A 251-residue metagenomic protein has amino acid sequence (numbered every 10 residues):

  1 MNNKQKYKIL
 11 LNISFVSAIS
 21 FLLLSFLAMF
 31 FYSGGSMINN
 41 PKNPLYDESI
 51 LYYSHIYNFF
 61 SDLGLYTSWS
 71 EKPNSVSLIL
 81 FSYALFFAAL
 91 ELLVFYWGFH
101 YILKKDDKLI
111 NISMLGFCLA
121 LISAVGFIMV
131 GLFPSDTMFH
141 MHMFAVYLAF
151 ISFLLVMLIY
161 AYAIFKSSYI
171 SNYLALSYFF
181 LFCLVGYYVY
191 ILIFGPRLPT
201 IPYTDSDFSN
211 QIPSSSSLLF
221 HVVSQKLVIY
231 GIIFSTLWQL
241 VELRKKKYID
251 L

Functional and structural regions predicted by a protein language model:
K8-N40: N-terminal signal-anchor transmembrane alpha helix
S17-L27, A84-F95, L119-F133, A145-I159 (+2 more regions): Membrane-embedded alpha-helical transmembrane segments of multi-pass integral membrane proteins
P41-P73: Extracytosolic (periplasmic/ER-lumenal) interhelical loops and adjacent juxtamembrane/interface segments of multi-pass
S61-S77, S209-S216, V223: Juxtamembrane membrane-water interface segments that cap and precede transmembrane helices
G64-G98: Individual transmembrane alpha-helix segments
L90-L121, D250-L251: Cytoplasmic juxtamembrane regions at transmembrane-helix boundaries
T137-A149, L218-S224: Non-cytosolic membrane-interface motifs at loop->transmembrane helix junctions
M157-L251: Terminal transmembrane helical module of multi-pass membrane proteins
